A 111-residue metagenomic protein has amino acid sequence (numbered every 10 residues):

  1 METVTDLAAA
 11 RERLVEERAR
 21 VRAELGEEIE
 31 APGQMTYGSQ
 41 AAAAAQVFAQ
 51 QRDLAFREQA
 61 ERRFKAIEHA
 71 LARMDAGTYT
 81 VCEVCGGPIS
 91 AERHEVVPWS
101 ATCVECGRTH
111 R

Functional and structural regions predicted by a protein language model:
M1-A76, V96: Interaction interfaces in information-processing and related assembly proteins
T36, T102-C103: Juxtamembrane/interface motifs at transmembrane-helix termini
A41, T80-E83: Short, flexible micro-motifs
Y79, S100: Residues immediately within or flanking Cys/His clusters that coordinate Zn2+ in small zinc-binding modules
E83-C85, E105: Short, cysteine/histidine-rich loop/knuckle motifs that typically chelate Zn2+
G87-P88, T102: Preference for long, well-ordered alpha-helical segments
I89-S90, R108-R111: Short functional micro-motifs and their immediate structural scaffolds
I89-V97: C-terminal structural segments of small proteins and small subunits
